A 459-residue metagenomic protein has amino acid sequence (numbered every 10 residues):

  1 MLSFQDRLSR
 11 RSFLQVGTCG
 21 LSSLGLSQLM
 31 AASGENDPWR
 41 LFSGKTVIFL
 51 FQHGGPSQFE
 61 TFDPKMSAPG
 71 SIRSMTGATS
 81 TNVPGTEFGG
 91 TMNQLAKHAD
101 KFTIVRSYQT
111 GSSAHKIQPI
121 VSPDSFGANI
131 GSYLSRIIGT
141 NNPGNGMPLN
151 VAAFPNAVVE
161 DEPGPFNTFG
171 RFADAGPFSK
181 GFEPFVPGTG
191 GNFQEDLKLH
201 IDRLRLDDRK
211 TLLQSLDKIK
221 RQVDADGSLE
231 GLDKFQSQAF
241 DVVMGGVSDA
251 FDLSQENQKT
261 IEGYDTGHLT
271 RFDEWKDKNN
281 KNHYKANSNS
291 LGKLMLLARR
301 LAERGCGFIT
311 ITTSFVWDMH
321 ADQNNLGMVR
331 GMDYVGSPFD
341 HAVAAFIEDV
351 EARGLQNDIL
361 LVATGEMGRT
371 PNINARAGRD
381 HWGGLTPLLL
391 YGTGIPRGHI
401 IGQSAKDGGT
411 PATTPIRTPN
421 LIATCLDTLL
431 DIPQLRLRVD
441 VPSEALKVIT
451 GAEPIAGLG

Functional and structural regions predicted by a protein language model:
M1-G459: Ligand-binding pockets and gating/stacking loops
